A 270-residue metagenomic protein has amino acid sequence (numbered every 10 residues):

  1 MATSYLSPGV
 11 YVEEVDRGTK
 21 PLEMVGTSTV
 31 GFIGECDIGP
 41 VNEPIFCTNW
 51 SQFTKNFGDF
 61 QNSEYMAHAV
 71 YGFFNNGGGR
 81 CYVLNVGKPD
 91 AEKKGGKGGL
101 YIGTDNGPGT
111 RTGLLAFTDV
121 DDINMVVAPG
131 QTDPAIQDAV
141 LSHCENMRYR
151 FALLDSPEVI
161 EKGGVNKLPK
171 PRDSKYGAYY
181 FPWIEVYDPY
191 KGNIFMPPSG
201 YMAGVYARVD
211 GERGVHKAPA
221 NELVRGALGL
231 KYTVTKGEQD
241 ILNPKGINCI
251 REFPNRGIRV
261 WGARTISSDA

Functional and structural regions predicted by a protein language model:
M1-A270: A glycine- and small-residue-enriched flexible loop/hinge signal that marks low-structured segments
